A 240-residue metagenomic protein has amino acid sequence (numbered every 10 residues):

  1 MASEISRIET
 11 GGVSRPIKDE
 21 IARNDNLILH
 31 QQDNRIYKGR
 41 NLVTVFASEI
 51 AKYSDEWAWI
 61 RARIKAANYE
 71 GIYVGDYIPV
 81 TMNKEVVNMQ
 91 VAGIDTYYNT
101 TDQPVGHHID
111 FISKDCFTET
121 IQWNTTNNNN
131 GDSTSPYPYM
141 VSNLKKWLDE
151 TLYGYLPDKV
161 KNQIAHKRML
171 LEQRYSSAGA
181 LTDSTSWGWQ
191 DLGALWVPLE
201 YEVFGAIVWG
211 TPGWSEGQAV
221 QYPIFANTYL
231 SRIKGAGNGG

Functional and structural regions predicted by a protein language model:
M1-Q31: Short, low-complexity N-terminal tether/leader segments at secretion or assembly junctions of large, surface-exposed
H30-G240: Collagenous Gly-X-Y triple-helix signature in extracellular proteins
